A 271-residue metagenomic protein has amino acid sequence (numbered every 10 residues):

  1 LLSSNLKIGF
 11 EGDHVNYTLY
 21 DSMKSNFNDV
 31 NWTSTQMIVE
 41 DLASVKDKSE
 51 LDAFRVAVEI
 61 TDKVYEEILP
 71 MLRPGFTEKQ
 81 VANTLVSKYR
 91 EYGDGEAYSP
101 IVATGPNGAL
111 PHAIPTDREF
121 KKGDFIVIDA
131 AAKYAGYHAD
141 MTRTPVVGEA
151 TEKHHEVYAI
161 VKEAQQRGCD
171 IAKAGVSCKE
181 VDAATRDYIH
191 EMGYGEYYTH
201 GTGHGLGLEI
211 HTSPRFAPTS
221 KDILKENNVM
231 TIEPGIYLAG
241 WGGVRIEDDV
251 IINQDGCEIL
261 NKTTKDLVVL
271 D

Functional and structural regions predicted by a protein language model:
L1-D271: Active-site neighborhoods and metal-handling regions in enzymes and metal-associated proteins
